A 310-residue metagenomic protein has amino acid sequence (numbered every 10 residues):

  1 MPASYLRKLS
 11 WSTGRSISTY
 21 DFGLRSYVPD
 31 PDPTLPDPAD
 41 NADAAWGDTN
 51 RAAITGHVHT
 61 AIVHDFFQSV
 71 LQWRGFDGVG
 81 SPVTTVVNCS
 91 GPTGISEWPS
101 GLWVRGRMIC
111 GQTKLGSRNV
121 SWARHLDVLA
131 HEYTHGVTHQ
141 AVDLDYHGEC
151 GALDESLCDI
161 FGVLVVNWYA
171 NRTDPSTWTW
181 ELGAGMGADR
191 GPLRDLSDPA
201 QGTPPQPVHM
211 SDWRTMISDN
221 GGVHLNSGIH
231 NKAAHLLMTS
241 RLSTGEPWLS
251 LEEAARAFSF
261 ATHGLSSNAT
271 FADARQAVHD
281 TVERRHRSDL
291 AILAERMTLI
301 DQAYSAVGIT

Functional and structural regions predicted by a protein language model:
M1-V128, G136-T310: Zymogen propeptides/activation segments of proteases
